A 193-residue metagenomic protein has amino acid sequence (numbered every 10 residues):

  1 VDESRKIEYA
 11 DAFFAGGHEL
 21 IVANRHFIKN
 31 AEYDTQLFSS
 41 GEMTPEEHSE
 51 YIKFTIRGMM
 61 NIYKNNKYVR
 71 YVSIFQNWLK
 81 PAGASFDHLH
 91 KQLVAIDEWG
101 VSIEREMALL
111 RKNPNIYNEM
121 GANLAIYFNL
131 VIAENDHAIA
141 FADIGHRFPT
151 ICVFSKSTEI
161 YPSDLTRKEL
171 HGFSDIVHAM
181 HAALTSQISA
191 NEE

Functional and structural regions predicted by a protein language model:
V1-E193: HIT superfamily nucleotide-processing domains
